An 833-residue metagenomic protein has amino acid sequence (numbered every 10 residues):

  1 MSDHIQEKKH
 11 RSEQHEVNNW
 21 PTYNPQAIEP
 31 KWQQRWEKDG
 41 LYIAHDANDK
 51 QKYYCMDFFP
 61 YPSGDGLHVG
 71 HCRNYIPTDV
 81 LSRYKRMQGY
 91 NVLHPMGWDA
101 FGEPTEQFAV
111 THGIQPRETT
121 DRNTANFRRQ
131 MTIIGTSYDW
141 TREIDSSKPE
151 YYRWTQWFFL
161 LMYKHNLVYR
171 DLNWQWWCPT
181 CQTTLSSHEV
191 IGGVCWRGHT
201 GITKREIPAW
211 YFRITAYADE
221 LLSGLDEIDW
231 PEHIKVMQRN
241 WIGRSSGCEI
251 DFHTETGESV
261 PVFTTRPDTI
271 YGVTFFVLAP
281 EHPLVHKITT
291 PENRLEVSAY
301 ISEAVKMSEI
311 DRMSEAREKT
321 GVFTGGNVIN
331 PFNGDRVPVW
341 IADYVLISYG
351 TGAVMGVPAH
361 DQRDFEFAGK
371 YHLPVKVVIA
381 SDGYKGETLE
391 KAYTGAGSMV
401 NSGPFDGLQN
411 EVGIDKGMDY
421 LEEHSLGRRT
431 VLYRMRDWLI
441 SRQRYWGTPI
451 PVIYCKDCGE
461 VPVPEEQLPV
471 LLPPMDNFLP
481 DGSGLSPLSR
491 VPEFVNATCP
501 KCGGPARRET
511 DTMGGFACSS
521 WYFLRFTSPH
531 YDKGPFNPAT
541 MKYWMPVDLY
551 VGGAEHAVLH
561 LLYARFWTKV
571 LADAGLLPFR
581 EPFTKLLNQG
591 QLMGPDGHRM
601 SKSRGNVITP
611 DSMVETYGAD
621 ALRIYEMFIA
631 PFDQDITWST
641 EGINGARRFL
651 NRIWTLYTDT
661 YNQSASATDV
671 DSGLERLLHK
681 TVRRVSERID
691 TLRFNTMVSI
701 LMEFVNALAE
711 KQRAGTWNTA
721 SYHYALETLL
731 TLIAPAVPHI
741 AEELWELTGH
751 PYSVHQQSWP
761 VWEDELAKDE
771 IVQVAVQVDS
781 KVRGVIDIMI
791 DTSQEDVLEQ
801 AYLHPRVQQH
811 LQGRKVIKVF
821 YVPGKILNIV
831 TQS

Functional and structural regions predicted by a protein language model:
M1-K52, A279, P291-R294, P374-D382 (+8 more regions): Basic, alpha-helical terminal appendages of large translation-related enzymes
S2-K9, E13-M56, R86-P95, T119-R128 (+2 more regions): Conserved oxyanion/phosphate-binding beta-strand-loop segments in alpha/beta enzyme cores
S2-S12, T22, P30-K31, R35-D39 (+8 more regions): Residue patterns forming the tRNA-binding/recognition surfaces of aminoacyl-tRNA synthetases and related DALR
N19-Y23, R244-E249, E255-G257, A380-G383 (+10 more regions): Long, charged, mostly alpha-helical binding arms that flank functional sites
H45-I114, T120, I144-F158, T264-T265 (+2 more regions): N-terminal catalytic cores of NTP/NDP-binding nucleotidyl/phosphoryl-transfer enzymes
T78, N91, H282-D382, E387 (+2 more regions): Catalytic alpha/beta core of large soluble enzyme barrels
D99, K164-C178, R429-C458, S612-D787 (+2 more regions): Helix-rich, typically C-terminal accessory recognition domains appended to large enzymatic cores
I214-R244, A279-V322, E466-T498, L726-S758: Amphipathic alpha-helical
